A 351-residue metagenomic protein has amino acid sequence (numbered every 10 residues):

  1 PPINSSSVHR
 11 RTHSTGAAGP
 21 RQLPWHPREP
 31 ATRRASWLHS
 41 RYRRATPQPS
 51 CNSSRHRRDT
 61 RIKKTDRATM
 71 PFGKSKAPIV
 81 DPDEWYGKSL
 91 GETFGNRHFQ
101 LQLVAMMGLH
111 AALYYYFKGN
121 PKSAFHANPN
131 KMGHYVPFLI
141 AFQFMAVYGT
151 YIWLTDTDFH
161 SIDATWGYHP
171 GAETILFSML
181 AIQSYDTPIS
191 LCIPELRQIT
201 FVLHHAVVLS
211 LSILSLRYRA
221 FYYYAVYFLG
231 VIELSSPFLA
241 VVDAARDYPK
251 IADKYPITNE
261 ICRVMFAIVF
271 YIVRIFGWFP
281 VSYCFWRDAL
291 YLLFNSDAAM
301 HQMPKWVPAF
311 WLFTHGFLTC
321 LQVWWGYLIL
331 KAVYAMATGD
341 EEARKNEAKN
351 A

Functional and structural regions predicted by a protein language model:
G16-R21, E29: Residue-identity detector for glycine
P71-V231, A245-A351: Membrane-helix and juxtamembrane interface regions of eukaryotic multi-pass membrane proteins
V231-A240: Alpha-helical transmembrane segments and their membrane-interface exit regions
